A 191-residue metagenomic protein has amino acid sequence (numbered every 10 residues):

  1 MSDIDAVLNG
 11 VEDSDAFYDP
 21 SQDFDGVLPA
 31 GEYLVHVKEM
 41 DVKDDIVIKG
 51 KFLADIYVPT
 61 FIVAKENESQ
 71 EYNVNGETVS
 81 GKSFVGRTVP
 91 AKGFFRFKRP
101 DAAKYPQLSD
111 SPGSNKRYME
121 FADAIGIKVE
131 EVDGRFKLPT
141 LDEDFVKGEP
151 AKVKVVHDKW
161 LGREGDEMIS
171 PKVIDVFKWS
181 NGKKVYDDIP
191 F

Functional and structural regions predicted by a protein language model:
M1-F191: Short beta-rich binding modules
